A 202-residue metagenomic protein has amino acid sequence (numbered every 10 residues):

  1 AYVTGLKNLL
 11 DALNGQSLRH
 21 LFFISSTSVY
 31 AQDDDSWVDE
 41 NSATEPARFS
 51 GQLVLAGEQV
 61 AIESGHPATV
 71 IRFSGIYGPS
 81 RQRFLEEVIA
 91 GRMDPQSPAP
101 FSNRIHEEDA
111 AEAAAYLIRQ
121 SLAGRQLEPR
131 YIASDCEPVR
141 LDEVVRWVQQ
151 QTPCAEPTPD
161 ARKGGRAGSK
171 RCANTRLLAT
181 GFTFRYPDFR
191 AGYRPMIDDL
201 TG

Functional and structural regions predicted by a protein language model:
A1-F22, A56: NAD(P)-cofactor binding segment of oxidoreductase domains
H20-F23, T69-G75, I132: Structural signature of the Rossmann-like NAD(P)-dependent dehydrogenase/reductase core
I24-W37, A43-P46, I76-S80: Conserved catalytic-site region of short-chain dehydrogenase/reductase
D34-V70, S97: Catalytic helix-loop patch of NAD(P)-dependent Rossmann-fold dehydrogenases
V70, I76, Q82-E86, Q96-I118: Substrate-positioning beta->alpha
L85-S97, C154-T158: A short C-terminal helix-loop "cap" of Rossmann-like NAD(P)-dependent dehydrogenase/epimerase domains
A111-A113, Q120-G165: Mid/C-terminal beta-alpha module of Rossmann-like enzyme folds, strongest in SDR-family dehydrogenases/epimerases
G165-G202: C-terminal amphipathic/interface module of NAD(P)-dependent oxidoreductases and related NAD-binding regulators
